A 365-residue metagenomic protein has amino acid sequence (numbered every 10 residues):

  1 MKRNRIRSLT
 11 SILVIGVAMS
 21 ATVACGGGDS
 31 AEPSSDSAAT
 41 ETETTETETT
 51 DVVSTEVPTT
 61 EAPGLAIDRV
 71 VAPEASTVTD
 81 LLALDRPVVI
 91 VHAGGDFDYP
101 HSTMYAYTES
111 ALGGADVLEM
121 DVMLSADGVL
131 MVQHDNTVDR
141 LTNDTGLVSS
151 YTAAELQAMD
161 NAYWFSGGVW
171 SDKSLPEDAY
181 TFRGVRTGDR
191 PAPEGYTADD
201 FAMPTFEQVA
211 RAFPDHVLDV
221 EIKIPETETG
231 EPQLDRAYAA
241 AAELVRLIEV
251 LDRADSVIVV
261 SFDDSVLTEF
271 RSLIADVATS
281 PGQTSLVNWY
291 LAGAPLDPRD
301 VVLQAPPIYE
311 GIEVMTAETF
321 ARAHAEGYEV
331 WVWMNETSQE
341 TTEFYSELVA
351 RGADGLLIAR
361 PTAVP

Functional and structural regions predicted by a protein language model:
K2-L13: Bacterial N-terminal signal peptides that target proteins for export
K2-R3, C25-E41, D51-P365: Phosphate-group recognition and catalysis centered on beta-loop-alpha active-site segments
S20-A24: C-terminal motif of bacterial Sec signal peptides marking the signal peptidase cleavage site
T45: Core nucleotidyl-transferase/polymerase catalytic module
